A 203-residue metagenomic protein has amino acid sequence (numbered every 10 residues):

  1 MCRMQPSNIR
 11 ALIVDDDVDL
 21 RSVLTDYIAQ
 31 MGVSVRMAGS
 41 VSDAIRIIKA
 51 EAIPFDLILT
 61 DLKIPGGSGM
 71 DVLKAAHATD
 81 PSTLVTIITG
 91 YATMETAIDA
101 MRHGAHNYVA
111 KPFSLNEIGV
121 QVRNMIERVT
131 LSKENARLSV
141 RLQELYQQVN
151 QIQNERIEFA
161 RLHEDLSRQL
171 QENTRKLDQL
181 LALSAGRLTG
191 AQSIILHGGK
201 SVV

Functional and structural regions predicted by a protein language model:
R21, P65, T89, T93 (+1 more regions): The feature encodes the CheY-like receiver
M37-L57: Acidic, metal-coordinating helix/loop segments flanking the phosphotransfer/catalytic sites of two-component signaling
S40, S68-D71, T89: Acidic catalytic/metal-coordinating carboxylates
R46, M70-S82: Short amphipathic alpha-helix used as the core "switch/output" element in two-component signaling
D61: Active-site residues of response regulator receiver
H106: Short, glycine/charged-rich "phosphate-handling" switch motifs in NTP-dependent and phosphotransfer domains
F113-V122, E134: C-terminal output helix
R137-V203: C-terminal output/effector regions of signal-responsive regulators
